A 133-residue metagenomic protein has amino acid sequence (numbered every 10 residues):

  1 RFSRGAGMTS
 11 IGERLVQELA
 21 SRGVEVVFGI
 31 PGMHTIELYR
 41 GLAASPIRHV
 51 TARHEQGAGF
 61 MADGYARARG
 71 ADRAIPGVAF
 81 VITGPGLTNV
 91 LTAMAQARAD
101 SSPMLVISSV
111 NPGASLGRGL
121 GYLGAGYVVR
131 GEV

Functional and structural regions predicted by a protein language model:
R4-V133: N-terminal alpha/beta PP-like core and its mobile active-site loop of ThDP/TPP-dependent enzymes
